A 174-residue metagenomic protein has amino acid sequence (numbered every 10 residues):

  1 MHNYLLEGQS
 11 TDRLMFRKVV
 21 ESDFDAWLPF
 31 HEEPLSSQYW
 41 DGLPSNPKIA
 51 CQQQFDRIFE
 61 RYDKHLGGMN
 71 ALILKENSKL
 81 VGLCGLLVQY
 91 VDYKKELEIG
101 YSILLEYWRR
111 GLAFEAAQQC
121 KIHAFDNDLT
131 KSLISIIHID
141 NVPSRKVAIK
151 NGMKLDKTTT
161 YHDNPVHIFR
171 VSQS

Functional and structural regions predicted by a protein language model:
M1-Q38, M69-S174: Acyl-donor (CoA/ACP) binding surface of acyl/acetyltransferases
L35-R57: Conserved GNAT-fold acetyl-CoA-binding loop/helix
I58-A71: A short helix-loop-beta-strand connector motif used in the catalytic cores of GNAT acetyltransferases and, in some
